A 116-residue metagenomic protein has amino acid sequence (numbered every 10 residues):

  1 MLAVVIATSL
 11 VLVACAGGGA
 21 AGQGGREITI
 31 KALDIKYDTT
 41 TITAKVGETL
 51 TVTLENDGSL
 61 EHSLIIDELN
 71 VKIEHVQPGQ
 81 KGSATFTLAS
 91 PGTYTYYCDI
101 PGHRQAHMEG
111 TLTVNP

Functional and structural regions predicted by a protein language model:
M1-A14: Sec-dependent bacterial lipoprotein signal peptides
L12-G19, Q77-P116: Extracellular/periplasmic metallocenter environments
Q23-G47: N-terminal edge beta-strand
E27, T49, E61-S63: Exposed beta-strand and adjacent loop surfaces of beta-rich binding modules that mediate intermolecular recognition
I30, A44, V52, L64 (+1 more regions): Divalent metal-coordination and catalytic microenvironments
T39-I42, V71-V76, T85: Beta-strand-rich interaction surfaces with strong enrichment in secreted/lumenal proteins
L54-N56: Asparagine-centered strand-capping/turn motif at beta-strand->loop junctions
S59-P78, Q105-G110: Histidine- and aromatic-enriched segments that form or immediately flank copper-ligand environments
